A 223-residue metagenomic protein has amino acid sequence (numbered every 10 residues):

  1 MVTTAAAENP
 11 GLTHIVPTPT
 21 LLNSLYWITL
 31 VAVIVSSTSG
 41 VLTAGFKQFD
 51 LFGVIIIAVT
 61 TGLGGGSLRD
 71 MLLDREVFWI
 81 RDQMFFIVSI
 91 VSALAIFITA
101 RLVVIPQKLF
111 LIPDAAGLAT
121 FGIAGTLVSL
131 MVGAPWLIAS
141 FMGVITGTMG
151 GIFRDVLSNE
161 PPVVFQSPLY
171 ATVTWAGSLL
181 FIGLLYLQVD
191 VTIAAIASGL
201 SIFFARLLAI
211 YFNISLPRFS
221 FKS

Functional and structural regions predicted by a protein language model:
V2-S24, M71-R81, G125-I138, G183-A194: Helix-coil boundary and interhelical linker segments in multi-pass alpha-helical membrane proteins
L21-V33, V77-V91, P135-G147: Structural signature of hydrophobic alpha-helical transmembrane segments
Y26-G40, F52, I57-T60, G177: The first (N-terminal) embedded transmembrane alpha-helix
S37-K47, S67-M71, L94-Q107, I152-P162 (+1 more regions): C-terminal ends of transmembrane helices
F52-T60, D82-I87, Q107-L118, S140-M142 (+2 more regions): Cytoplasmic-side transmembrane-helix entry/capping segments in multi-pass membrane proteins
I56-T60, S67-L73, F141, I145 (+2 more regions): Short, structured motif recognition centered on aromatic/hydrophobic residues
L73-R81, V104-L111, S129-A139, L157-S167 (+2 more regions): A cytosolic-side transmembrane-helix exit/cap motif
V91-V128: Ordered, amphipathic secondary-structure segments that act as subunit-interaction surfaces in large macromolecular
